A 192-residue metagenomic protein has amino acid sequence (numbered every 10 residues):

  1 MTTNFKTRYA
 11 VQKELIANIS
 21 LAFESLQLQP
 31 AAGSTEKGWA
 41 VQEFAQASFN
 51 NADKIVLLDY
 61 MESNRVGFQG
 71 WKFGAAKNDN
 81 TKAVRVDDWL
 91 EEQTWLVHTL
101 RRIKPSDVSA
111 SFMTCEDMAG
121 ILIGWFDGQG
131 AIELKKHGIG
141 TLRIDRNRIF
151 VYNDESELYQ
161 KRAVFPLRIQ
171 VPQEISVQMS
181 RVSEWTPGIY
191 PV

Functional and structural regions predicted by a protein language model:
M1-T81, P191-V192: Small/polar-rich, solvent-exposed N-terminal microdomains that initiate assembly or binding
F5, Y9, F112, E116 (+1 more regions): Ordered, soluble secondary-structure elements with a strong preference for glycine-centered loop motifs and nearby
S25-W39, R101-M118: Intrinsically disordered, low-complexity coil segments
F44-A45, V84, N153-D154: Generic recognition of flexible, low-complexity loop/linker segments
F68-W71, S176-E184: Short, charged, solvent-exposed linker or helix-capping segments at domain edges/interfaces that act as flexible hinges
T81-D87, R181-V192: Short, cationic low-complexity segments
V86-F112, G120-L122, Q160-P172: Oligomerization/assembly interface segments of phage tail-like spikes and tubes
D117, G124-V177: Acidic-leaning, charged glycine-interspersed low-complexity segments
